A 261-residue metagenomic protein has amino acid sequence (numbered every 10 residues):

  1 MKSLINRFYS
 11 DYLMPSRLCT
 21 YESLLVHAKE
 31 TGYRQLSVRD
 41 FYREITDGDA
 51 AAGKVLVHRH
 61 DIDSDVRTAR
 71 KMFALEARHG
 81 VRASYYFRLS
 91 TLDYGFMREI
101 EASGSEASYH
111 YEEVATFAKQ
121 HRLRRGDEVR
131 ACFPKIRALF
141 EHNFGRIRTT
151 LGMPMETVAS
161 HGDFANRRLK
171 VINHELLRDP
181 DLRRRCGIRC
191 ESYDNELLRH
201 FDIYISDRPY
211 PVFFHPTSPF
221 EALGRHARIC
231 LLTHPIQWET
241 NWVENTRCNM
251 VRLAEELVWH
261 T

Functional and structural regions predicted by a protein language model:
M1-H58, R67-S84, S90-G104, V114 (+1 more regions): Terminal accessory/targeting
